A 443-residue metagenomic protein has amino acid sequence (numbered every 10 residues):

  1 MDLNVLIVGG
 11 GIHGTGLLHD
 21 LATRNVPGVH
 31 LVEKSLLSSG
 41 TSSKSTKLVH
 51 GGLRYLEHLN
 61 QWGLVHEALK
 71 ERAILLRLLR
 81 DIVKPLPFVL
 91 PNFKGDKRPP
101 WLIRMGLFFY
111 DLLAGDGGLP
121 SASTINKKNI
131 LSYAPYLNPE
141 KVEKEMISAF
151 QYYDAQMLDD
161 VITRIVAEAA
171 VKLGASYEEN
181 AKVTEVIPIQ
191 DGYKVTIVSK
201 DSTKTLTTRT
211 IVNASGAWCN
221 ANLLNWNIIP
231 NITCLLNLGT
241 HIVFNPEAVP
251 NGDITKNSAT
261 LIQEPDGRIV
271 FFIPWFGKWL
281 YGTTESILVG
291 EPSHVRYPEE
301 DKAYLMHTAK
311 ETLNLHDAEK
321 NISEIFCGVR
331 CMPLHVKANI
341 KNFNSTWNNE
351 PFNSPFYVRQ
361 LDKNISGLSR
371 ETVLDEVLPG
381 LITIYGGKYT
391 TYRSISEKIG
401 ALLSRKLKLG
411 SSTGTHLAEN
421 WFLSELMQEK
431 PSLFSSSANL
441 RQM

Functional and structural regions predicted by a protein language model:
M1-H13: Beta1/beta-strand and adjacent pyrophosphate-binding region of the FAD-binding site in flavoprotein oxidoreductases
L3, D201-T210: Core beta-strand elements of the Rossmann-like FAD/NAD(P) dinucleotide-binding domain in flavoenzyme oxidoreductases
H13, L37, W218: Conserved Rossmann-like nucleotide-cofactor binding loop
A22-S45: Glycine-rich FAD pyrophosphate-binding loop
K47-A134, V270: Dinucleotide-binding Rossmann-like beta1-alpha1 core, especially the glycine-rich loop that anchors the ADP
N92-L173, E178, V186-P188, F276 (+3 more regions): Flavin (FAD/FMN) cofactor-binding and adjacent substrate-gating region of FAD-dependent oxidoreductase domains
V161, A169, I229-Y281, I287-Q442: C-terminal catalytic lobe of FAD-dependent flavoproteins
N213-I228: Flavin (primarily FAD) binding-site architecture
